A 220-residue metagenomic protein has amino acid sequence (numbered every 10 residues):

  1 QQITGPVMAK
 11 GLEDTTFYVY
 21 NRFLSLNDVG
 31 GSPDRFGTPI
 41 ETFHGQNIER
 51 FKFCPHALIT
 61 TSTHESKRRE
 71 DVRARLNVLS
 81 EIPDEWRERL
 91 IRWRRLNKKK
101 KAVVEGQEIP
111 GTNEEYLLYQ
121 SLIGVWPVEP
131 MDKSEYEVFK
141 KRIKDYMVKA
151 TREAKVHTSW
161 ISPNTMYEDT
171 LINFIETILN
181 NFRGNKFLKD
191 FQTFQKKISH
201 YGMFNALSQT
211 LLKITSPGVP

Functional and structural regions predicted by a protein language model:
Q1-P220: Catalytic cores of glycan-processing enzymes that make or break glycosidic bonds
